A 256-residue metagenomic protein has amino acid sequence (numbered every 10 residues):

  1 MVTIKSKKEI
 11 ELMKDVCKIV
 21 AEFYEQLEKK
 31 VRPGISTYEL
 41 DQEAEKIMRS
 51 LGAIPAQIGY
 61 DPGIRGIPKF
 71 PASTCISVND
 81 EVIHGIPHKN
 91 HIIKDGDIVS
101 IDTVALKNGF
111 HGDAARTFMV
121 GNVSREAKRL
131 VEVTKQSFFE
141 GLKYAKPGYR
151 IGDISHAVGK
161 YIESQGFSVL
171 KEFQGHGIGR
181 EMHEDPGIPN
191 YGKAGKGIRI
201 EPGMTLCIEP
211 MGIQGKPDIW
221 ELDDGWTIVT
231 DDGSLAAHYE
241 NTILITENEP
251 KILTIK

Functional and structural regions predicted by a protein language model:
M1-K256: Active-site neighborhoods and metal-handling regions in enzymes and metal-associated proteins
